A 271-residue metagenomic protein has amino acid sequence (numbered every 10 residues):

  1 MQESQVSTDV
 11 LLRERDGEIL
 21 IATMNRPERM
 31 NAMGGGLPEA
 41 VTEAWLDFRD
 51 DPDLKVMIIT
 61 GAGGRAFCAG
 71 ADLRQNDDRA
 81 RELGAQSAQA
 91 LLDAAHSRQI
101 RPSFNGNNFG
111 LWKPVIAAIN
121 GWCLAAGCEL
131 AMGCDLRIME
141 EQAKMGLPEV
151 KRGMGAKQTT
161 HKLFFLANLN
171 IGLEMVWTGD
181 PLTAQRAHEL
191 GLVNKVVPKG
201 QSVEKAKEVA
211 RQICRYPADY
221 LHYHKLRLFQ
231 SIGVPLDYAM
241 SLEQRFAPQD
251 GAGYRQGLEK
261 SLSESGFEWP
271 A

Functional and structural regions predicted by a protein language model:
M1-G17, G64, R74-Q75, G179-A184 (+2 more regions): C-terminal alpha-helix plus adjacent terminal tail
M1-G64, D77-D78: Conserved CoA-thioester-binding segment of acyl-CoA-metabolizing enzymes
V6-D9, T42-L46, R101-N105, M132 (+2 more regions): A generic local structural motif
A22, R26, V41, I59 (+5 more regions): Terminal peptide-recognition signature
P38-T42, L46-D50, L73-N120, T160: An acidic, glycine-rich surface segment that forms the CoA-thioester-binding/catalytic face of crotonase-fold enzymes
G63-R65, G121-W122: Short glycine-rich anion-binding loops that position phosphate/pyrophosphate groups of nucleotides and phosphorylated
F67-G70: Amphipathic coiled-coil signal-relay and dimerization helices
G106-A218: Crotonase-fold acyl-CoA enzyme core
